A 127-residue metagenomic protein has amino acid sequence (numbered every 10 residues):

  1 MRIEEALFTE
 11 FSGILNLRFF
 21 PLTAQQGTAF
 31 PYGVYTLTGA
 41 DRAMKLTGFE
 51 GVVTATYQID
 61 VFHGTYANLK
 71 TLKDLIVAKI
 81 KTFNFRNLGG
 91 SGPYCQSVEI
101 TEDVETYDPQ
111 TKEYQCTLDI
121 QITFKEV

Functional and structural regions predicted by a protein language model:
M1-F49, A67, T71, F83-C95: Small/polar-rich, solvent-exposed N-terminal microdomains that initiate assembly or binding
F20, T36, D60, T101 (+1 more regions): Residues in well-ordered beta-strands of folded domains
T38-A40, G64-Y66, D103, T123-V127: Generic structural motif
L46-G51, D108-T111: Short, solvent-exposed beta-strand/turn "edge" segments of beta-rich domains on protein surfaces
G51-N68, I76, Y114-F124: Oligomerization/assembly interface segments of phage tail-like spikes and tubes
D74-I80: Short, compact, well-ordered microdomains
K81-E126: Acidic-leaning, charged glycine-interspersed low-complexity segments
